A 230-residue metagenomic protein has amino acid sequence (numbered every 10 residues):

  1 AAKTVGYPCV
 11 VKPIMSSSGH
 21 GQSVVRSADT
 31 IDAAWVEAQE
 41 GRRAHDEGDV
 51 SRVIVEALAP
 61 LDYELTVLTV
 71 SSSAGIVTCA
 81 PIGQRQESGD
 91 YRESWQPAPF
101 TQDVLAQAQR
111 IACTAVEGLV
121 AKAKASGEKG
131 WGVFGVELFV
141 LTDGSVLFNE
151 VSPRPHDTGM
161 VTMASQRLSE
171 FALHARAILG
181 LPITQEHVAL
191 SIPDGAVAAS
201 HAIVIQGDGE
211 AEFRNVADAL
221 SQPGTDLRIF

Functional and structural regions predicted by a protein language model:
A1-V120: Active-site nucleotide/adenylate-binding loops and adjacent lid/helix of ATP-dependent enzymes
P8-V11, S51-E56, G135, Q185 (+1 more regions): A short linear hydrophobic-aromatic micro-motif
V70-S72, F139-L141, F230: Short beta-strand micro-motifs enriched in acidic
G89-P99, E150-M163: Short, flexible active-site loops
A121-M160, L190-P193, H201-E210: Conserved metal-phosphate-binding beta-hairpin within the catalytic cores of diverse ATP-dependent phosphoryl-transfer
H156-L181: Gly/Ser/Thr-rich active-site loops/lids in small-molecule metabolic enzymes that frequently grip phosphoryl groups
R176-F230: Peripheral (often C-terminal) accessory segments that flank ATP-dependent C-N-forming ligase machineries
